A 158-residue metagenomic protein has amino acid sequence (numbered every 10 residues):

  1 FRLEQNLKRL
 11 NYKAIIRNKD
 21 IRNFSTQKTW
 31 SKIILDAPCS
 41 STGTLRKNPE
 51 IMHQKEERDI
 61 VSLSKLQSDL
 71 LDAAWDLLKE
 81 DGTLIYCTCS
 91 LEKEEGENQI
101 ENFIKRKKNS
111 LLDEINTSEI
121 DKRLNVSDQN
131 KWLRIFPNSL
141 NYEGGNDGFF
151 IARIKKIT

Functional and structural regions predicted by a protein language model:
F1-T158: S-adenosylmethionine
